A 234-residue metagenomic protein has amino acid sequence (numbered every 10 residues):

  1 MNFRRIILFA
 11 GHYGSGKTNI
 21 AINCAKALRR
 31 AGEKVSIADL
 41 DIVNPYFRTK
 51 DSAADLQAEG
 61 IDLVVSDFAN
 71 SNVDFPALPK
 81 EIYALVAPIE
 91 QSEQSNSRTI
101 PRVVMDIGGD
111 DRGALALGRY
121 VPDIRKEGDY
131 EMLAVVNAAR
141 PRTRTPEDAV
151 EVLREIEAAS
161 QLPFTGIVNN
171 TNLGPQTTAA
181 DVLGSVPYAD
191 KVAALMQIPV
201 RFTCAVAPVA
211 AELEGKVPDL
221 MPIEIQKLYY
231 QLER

Functional and structural regions predicted by a protein language model:
M1-R4: Phosphate-binding P-loop
F9: Hydrophobic anchor at the beta1->P-loop junction of P-loop NTPases
G14: Walker A (P-loop) phosphate-binding loop of P-loop NTPases
K17: Conserved lysine of the Walker
I20, C24: Hydrophobic positions on the alpha1 helix immediately C-terminal to the Walker A/P-loop
A27-E81: N-terminal phosphate/diphosphate-binding loop that engages ATP/GTP or pyrophosphate donors across diverse enzyme folds
S66-S71, I100-A116: Switch II (G3) loop of P-loop NTPases
D111-K216: Conserved catalytic-core segment of NTP-binding enzymes
